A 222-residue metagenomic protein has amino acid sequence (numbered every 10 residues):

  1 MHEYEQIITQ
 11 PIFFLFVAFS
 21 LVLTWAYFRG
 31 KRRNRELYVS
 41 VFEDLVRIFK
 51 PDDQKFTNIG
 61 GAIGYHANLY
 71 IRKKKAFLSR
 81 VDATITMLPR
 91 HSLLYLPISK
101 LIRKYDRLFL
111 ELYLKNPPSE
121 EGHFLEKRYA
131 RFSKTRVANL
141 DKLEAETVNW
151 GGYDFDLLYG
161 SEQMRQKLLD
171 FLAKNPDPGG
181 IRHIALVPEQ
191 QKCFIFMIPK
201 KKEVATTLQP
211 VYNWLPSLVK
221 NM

Functional and structural regions predicted by a protein language model:
M1-L15: Feature marks short, highly hydrophobic, charge-poor N-terminal signal-anchor/signal peptide-like helices that anchor
E3-Q6, P199-K200, T206-P210: Intrinsically disordered, low-complexity segments used for protein-protein interactions
P11-R29: Single-pass alpha-helical transmembrane signal-anchor segments
Y27-K104: N-terminal topogenic membrane-targeting module
R35-Y38, V204, L208: Generic alpha-helical secondary structure
L45-I48, F171, W214, L218: Residues that form generic nucleotide/phosphate-binding pockets
A76-T206: Structured extramembrane domains adjacent to transmembrane segments
T207-M222: Short amphipathic C-terminal alpha-helix that caps PH/PH-like domains
